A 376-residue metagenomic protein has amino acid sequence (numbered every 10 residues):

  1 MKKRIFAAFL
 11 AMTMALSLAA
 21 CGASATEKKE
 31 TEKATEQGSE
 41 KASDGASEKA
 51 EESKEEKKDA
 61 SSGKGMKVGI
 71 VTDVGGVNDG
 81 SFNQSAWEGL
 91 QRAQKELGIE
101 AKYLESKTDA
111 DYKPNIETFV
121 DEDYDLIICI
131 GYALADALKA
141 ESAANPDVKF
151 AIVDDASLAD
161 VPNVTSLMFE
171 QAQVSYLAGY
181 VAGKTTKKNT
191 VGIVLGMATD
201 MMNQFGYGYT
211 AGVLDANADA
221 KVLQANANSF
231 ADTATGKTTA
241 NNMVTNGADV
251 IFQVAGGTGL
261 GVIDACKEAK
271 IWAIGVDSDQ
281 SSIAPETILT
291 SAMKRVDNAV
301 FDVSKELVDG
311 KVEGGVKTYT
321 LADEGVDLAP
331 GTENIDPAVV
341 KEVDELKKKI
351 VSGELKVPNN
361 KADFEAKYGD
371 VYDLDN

Functional and structural regions predicted by a protein language model:
M1-F9: Positively charged n-region of N-terminal signal peptides that target proteins for export
R4, G22-A23: N-terminal helix-turn-helix DNA-binding module of bacterial transcription factors
M12-T13: Repetitive helical segments and hydrophobic/amphipathic motifs
S17-A20: C-terminal motif of bacterial Sec signal peptides marking the signal peptidase cleavage site
A23-N376: A residue-level marker of the well-folded mature domains of exported/periplasmic proteins
